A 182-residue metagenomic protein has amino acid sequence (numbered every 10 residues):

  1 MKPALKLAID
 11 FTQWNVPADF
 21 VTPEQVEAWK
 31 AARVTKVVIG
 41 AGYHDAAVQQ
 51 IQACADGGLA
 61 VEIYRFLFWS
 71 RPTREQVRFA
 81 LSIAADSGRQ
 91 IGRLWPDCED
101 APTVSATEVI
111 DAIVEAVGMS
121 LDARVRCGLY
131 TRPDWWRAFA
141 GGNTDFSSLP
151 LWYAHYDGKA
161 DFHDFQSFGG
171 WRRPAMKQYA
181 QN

Functional and structural regions predicted by a protein language model:
M1-D19, P23, E27-A31, G142-N182: Functionally critical loop-and-helix segments that line ligand-binding/catalytic clefts of soluble enzyme domains
K2-R126: Substrate-binding cleft of extracellular glycoside hydrolase catalytic domains
Y64-F66, Y130, Y156, Y179: Aromatic side chains
G92-Q166: Catalytic domains of cell-wall/extracellular-matrix polysaccharide-remodeling enzymes, centered on de-N-acetylation
